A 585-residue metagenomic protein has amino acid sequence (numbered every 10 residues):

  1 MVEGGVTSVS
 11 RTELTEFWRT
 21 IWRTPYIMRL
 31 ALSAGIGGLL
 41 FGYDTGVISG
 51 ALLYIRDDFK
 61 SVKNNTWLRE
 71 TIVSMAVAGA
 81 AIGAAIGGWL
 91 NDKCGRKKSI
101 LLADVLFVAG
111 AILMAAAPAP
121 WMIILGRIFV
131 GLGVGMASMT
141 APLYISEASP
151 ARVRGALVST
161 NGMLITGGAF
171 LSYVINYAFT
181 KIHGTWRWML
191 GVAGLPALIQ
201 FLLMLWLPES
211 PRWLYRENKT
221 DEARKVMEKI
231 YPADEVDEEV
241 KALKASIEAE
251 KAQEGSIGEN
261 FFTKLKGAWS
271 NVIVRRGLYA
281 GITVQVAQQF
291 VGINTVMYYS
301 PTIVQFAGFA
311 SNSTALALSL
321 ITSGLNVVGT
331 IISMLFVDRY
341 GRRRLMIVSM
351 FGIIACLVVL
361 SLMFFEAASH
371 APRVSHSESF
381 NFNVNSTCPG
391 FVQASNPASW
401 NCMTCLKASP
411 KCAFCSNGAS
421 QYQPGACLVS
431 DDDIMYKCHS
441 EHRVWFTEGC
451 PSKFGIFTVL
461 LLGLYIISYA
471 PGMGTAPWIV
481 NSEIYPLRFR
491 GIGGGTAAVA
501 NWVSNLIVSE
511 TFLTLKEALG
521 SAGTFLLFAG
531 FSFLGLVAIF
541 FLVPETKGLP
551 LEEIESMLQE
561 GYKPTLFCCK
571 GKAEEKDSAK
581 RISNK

Functional and structural regions predicted by a protein language model:
M1-Y231, K251-K585: Alpha-helical transmembrane bundle of multi-pass membrane proteins
K229-E239, A245, A249-A252: Short intracellular "coupling" helices and adjacent cytoplasmic loop segments at the cytosolic face of multi-pass
